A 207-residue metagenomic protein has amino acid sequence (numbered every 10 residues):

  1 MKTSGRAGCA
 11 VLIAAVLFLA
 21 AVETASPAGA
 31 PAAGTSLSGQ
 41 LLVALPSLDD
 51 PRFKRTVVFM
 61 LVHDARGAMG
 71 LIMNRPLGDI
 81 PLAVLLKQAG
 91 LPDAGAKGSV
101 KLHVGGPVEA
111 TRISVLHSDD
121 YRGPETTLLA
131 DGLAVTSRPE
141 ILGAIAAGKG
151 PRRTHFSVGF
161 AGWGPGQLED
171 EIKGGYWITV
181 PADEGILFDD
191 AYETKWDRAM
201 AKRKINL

Functional and structural regions predicted by a protein language model:
M1-L12: Bacterial N-terminal signal peptides that target proteins for export
A10-A21: Bacterial N-terminal signal peptides
E23-L207: A short aromatic-anchored loop/beta-hairpin motif
